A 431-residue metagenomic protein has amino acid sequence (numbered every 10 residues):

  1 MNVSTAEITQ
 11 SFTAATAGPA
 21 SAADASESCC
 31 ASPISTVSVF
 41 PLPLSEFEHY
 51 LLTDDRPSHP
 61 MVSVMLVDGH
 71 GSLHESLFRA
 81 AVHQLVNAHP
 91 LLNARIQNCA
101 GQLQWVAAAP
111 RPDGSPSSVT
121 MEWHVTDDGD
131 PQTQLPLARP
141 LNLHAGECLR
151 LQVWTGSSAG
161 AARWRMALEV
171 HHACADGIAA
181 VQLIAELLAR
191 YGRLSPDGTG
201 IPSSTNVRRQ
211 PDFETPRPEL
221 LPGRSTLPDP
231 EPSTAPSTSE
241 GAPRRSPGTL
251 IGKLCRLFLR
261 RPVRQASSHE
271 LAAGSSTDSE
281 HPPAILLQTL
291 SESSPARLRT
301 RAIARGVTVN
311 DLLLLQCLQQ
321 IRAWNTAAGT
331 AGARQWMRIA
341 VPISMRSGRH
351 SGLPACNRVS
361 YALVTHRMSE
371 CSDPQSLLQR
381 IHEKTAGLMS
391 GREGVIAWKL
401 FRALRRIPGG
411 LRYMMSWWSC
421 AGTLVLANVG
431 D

Functional and structural regions predicted by a protein language model:
N2-F12, E27-E48, S157, C174 (+3 more regions): Non-catalytic, low-complexity flexible loops and terminal extensions
N2-G18, A22-Q102, D127-R150, L290 (+1 more regions): Acyl-thioester-dependent acyl-group transfer interface
T53-S58, W105-A108, T155-G156, S275-S276: Short, flexible, solvent-exposed loop/turn segments with mixed acidic/basic and small polar residues
M61-M65, V119, W164, P282-L286 (+1 more regions): Short amphipathic alpha-helical segments
H70-H89, L168-A185, A284-A327, L426: Acyl activation and transfer enzymes in specialized metabolism, enriched for ANL adenylate-forming modules
R79-V207: Acyl-thioester-dependent condensation/acyltransferase catalytic cores
S157-G160, A189-G198, A304-N310, Q320-R334: Secondary-structure boundary elements
A161-R163, I303-A304, S419-C420: Short, well-ordered loop/turn elements at secondary-structure boundaries
